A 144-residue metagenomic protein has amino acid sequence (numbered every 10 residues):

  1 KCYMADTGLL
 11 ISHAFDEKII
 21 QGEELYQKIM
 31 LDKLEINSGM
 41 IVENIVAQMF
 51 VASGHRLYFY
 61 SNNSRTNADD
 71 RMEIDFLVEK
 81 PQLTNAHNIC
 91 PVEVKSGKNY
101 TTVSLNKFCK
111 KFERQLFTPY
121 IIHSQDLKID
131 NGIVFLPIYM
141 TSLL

Functional and structural regions predicted by a protein language model:
K1-I74, V78-T84: Accessory nucleic acid-recognition modules appended to NTPase machines
S12, T101-T102, K128-I133: Switch/connector loops and helix/strand junctions flanking conserved nucleotide-binding motifs in nucleotide-processing
Y58, C90, T118-I121: A structural signal for isolated positions on well-ordered beta-strands in alpha/beta enzyme cores
D69, G97-K107: Active-site-adjacent loop/helix micro-motif of nuclease/hydrolase catalytic cores
P81-T84, G97, L127: Short polar/acidic secondary-structure junctions
T84-N85, F108-F117: Arginine/glycine-rich "motif VI" loop of SF2 helicases in the C-terminal RecA-like domain
H87-N99: Active-site ExK catalytic segment of metal-dependent nucleases
I122-L144: Domain-level recognition of nuclease-like catalytic cores that cleave nucleotide substrates
